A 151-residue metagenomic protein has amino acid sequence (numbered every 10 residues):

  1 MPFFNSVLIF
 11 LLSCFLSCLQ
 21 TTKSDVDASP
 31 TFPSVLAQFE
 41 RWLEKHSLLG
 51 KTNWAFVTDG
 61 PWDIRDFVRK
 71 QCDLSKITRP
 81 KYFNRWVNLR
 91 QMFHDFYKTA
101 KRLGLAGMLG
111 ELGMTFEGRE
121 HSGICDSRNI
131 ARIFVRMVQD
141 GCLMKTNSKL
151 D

Functional and structural regions predicted by a protein language model:
M1-T21, E40-D151: Metal-dependent phosphoesterase core characteristic of DEDDh/y 3'-5' exonuclease domains
S24-A28: Helix-adjacent hinge/juxtasegments
V35: Conserved phosphate-binding loops in N-terminal lobes of ATP-dependent enzymes of the actin/Hsp70/sugar-kinase
